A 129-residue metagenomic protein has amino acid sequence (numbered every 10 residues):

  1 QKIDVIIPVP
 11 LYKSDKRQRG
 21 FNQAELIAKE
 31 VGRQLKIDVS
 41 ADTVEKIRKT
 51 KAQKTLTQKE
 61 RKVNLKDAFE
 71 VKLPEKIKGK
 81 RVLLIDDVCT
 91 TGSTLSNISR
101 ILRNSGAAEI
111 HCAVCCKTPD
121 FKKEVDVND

Functional and structural regions predicted by a protein language model:
Q1-L83, S93-D129: Conserved PRPP/pyrophosphate-binding segment of the phosphoribosyltransferase/PRPP-pathway fold
